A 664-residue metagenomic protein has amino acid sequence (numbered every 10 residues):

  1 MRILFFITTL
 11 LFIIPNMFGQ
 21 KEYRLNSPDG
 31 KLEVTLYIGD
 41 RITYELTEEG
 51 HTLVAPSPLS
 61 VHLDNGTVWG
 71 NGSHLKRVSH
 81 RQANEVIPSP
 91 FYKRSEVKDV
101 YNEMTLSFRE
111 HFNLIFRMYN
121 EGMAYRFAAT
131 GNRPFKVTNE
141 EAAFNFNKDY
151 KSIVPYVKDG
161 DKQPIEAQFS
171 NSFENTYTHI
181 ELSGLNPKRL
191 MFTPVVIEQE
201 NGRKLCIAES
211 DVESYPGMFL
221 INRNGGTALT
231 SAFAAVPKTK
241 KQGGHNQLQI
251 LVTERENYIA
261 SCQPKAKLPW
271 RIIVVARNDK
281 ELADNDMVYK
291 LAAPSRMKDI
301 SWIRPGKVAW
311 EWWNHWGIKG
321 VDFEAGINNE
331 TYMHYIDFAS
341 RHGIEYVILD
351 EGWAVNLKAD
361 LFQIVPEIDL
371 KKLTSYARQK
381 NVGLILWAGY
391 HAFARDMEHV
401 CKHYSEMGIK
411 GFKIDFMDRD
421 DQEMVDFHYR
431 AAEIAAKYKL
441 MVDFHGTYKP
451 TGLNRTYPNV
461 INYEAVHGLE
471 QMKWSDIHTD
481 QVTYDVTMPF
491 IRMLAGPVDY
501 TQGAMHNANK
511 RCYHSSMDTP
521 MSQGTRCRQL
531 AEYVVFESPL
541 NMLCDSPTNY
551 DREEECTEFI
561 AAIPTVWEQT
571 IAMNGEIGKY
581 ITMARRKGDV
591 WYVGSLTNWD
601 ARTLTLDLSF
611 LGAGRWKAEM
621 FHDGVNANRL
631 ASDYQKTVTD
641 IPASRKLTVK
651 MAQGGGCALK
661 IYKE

Functional and structural regions predicted by a protein language model:
M1-E22: Bacterial Sec-dependent N-terminal signal peptides
E22-K290: N-terminal accessory beta-strand-rich subdomains and adjacent acidic, glycine-rich linkers that precede catalytic cores
I259, Q263-F338, H342: An acidic-aromatic substrate-binding cleft motif
A339, D415, V442, V535 (+1 more regions): Conserved, mostly hydrophobic/aromatic
L349-T525: Aromatic- and carboxylate-enriched substrate-binding clefts and catalytic-loop regions of carbohydrate-active enzymes
D545-Y592, L596, N628-S632: Glycan-recognition and catalytic regions of carbohydrate-active enzymes
I577-W616, C657-A658: Carbohydrate-binding surface patches
V638-E664: C-terminal beta-strand-rich structural cap/linker in extracellular carbohydrate-active enzymes
